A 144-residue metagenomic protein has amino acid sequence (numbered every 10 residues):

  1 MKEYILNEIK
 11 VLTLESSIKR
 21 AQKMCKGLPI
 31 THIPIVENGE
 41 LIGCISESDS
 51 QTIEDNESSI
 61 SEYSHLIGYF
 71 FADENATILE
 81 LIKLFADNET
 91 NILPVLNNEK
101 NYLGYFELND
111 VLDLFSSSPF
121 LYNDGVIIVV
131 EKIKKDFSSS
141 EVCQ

Functional and structural regions predicted by a protein language model:
M1-E8, C44-D87, N98, Y102-Q144: Tandem CBS (Bateman) regulatory domains
K2, T13-L14, R20, P29-H32: Alpha-helical/coil-rich non-catalytic "connector" segments in signaling and regulatory proteins
E15-K23, T77-I82: Short, basic/aromatic recognition patches
G27-I30, N88-T90: Short, small/polar residue-rich loop motifs at catalytic or cofactor-binding pockets
H32, N38-S46: N-terminal low-complexity or amphipathic/hydrophobic leaders
V36, L96-N97: Core beta-strand residues in small-molecule sensory/regulatory alpha/beta domains
